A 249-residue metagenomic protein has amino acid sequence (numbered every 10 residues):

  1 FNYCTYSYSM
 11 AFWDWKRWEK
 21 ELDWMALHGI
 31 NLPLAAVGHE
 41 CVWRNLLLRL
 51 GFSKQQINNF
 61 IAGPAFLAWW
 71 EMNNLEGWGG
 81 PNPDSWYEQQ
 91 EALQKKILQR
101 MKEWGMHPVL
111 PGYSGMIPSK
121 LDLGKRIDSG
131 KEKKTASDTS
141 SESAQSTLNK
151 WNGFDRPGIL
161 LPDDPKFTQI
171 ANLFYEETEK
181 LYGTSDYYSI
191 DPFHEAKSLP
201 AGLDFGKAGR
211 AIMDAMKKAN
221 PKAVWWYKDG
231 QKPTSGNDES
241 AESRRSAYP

Functional and structural regions predicted by a protein language model:
F1-P249: Aromatic-lined carbohydrate-binding surfaces of glycoside hydrolases
